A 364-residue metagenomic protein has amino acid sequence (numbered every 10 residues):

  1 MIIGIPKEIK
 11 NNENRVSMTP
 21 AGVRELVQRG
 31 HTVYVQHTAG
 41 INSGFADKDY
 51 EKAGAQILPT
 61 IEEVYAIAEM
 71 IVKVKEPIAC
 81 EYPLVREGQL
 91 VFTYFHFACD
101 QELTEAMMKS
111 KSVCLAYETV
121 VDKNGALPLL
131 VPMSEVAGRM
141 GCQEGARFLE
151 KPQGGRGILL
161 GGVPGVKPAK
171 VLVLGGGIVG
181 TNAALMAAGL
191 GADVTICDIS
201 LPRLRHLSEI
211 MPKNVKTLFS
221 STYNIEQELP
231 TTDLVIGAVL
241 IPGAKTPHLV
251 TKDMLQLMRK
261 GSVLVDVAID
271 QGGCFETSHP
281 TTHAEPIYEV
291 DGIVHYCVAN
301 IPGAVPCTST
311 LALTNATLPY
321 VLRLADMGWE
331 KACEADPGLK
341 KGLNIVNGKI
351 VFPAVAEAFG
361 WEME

Functional and structural regions predicted by a protein language model:
I2, E8, A79-A169, V298-N300: Glycine/serine-rich phosphate-binding loop and adjoining beta1-alpha1 elements at the start of nucleotide-handling
I2-S110: An N-terminal-biased, well-structured beta-alpha scaffold segment characteristic of Rossmann-like dinucleotide-binding
P6-F45, P152-L240, I287: Glycine-rich phosphate/diphosphate-binding loop of Rossmann-like nucleotide-binding domains
E69, K75-E76, F95-H96, S221 (+3 more regions): Short glycine-/small-residue-rich Rossmann-like dinucleotide-binding loops
E76, V136, G177-I178: Residue-level detector of alpha-helix initiation sites
E118-E144, F148-L159, I269, C274-E364: Adenosine-phosphate binding glycine-rich loop
E209-D291: Rossmann-like adenosine-cofactor binding region
